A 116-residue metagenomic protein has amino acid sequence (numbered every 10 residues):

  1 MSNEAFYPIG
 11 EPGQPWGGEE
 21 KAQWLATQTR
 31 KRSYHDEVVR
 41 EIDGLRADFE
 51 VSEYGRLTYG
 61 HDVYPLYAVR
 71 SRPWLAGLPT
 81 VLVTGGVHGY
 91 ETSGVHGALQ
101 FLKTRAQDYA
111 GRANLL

Functional and structural regions predicted by a protein language model:
M1-L116: Structured catalytic-domain cores with a bias toward divalent-metal coordination
